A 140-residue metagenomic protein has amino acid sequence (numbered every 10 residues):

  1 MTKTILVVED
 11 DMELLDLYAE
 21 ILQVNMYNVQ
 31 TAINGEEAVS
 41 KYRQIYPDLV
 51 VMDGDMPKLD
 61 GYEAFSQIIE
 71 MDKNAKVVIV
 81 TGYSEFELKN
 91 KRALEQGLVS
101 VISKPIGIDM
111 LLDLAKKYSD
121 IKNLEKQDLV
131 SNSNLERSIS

Functional and structural regions predicted by a protein language model:
D16-V24: Charged docking surfaces used in two-component/phosphorelay signaling
M26-I33, K41: Short hydrophobic/Thr-rich beta-strand motif most characteristic of the beta2 strand and flanking loop of CheY-like
N34-E37, D60-S66: Acidic catalytic/metal-coordinating carboxylates
I45-V51: Active-site beta3 strand of CheY-like receiver
M56: Receiver (REC) domain active-site loop signature in two-component systems and cognate sites in sensor histidine kinases
E63, S84-S100, D113: Alpha4 helix (beta4-alpha4-beta5 surface) of REC/receiver domains from two-component response regulators
V80-T81: Hydrophobic/aromatic residues positioned on beta-strands within the core alpha/beta folds
I106-A115: C-terminal output helix
